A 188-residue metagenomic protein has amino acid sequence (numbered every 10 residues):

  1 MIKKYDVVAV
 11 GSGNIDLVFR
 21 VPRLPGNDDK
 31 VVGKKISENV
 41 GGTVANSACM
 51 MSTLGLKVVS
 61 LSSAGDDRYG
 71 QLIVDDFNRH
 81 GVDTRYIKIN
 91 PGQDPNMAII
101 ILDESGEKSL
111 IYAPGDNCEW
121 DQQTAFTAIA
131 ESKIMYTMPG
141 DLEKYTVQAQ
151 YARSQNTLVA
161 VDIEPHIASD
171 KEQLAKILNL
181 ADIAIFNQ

Functional and structural regions predicted by a protein language model:
M1-G13, D76-I89, L102-Q188: Ribokinase/PfkB-type carbohydrate-kinase core domain
M1-S63, R68-L72, R79-V82: Glycine-rich phosphate/adenosyl-contacting loop at the front of the ribokinase-like
K34, G41, M97, T137-M138 (+1 more regions): Thr-Gly-centered strand-to-loop micro-motif
K35, L61-D66, T84-P95, D162-E164: Beta-strand->loop->alpha-helix junctions that form or flank phosphate-binding loops in nucleotide-handling enzymes
T43-N46, D94-N96, K144-Y145: Short glycine/serine/threonine-rich phosphate/pyrophosphate-binding segments that cradle anionic phosphate groups
C49, M97-I101, S109: Short beta-strand scaffold segments in enzyme catalytic cores
G70-Q71, N96-M97, K171-E172: Short Asp/Glu-rich motifs
